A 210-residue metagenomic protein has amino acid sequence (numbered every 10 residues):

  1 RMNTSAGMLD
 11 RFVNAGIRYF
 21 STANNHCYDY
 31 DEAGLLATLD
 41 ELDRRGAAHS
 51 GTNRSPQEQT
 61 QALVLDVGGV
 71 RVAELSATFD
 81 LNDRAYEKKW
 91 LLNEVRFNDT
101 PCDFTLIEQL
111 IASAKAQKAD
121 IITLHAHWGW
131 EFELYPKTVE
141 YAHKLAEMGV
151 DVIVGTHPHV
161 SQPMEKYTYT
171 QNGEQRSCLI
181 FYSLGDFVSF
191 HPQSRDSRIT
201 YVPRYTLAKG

Functional and structural regions predicted by a protein language model:
R1-G210: Acidic, metal/ion-coordinating pockets
